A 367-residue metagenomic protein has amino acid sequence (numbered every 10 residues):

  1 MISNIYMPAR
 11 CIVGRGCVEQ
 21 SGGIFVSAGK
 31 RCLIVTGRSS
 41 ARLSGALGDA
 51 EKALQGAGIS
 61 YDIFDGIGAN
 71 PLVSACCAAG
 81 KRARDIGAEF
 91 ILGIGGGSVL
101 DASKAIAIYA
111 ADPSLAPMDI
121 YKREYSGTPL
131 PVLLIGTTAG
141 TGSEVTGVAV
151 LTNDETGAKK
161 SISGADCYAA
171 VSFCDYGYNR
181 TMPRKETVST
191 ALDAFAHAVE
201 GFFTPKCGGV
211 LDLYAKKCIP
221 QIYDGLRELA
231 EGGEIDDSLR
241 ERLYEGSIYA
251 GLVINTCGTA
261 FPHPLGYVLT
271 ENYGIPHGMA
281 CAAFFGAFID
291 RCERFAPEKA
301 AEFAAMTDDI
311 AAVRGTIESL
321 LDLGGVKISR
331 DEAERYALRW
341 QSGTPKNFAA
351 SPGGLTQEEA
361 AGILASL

Functional and structural regions predicted by a protein language model:
M1-F90: ATP/NTP phosphate-donor binding region
V18-S21, R42-A46, V73, S98-S103 (+2 more regions): Short glycine/serine/threonine-rich phosphate/pyrophosphate-binding segments that cradle anionic phosphate groups
S74-G177: Glycine/threonine-rich beta-strand-loop-alpha-helix active-site module that forms ligand/phosphate-binding
G140, I248-C281: Glycine-rich phosphate/pyrophosphate-binding beta-alpha loops
V148-C257, P352, E358: Carboxylate- and glycine-rich phosphate/diphosphate-binding segment that chelates Mg2+/Mn2+
V268-V326, R330: Active-site pocket-lining segment
A305-L367: C-terminal charged capping/lid subdomain of soluble metabolic enzymes
